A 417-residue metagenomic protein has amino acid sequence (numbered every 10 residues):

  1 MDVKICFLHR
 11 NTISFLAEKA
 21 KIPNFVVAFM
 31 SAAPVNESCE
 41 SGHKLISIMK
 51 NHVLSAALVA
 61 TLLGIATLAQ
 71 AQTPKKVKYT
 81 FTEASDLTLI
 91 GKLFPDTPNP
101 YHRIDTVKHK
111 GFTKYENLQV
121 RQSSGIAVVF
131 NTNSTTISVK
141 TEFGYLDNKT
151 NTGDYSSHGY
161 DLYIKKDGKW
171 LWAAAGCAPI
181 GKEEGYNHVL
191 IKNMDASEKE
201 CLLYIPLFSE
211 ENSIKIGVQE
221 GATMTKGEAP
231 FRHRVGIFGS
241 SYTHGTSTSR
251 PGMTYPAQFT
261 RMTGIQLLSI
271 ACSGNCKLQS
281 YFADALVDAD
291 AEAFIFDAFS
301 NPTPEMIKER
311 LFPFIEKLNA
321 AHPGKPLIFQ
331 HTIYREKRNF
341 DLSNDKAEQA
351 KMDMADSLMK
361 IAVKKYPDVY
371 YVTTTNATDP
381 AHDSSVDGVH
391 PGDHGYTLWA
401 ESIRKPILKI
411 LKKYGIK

Functional and structural regions predicted by a protein language model:
K4-C6, T12-S14, N24-F29, V35-K50 (+3 more regions): N-terminal secretory targeting modules
L54-L63: Sec-dependent N-terminal signal peptides
V139, F238-G239, Q330: Short hydrophobic segments within beta-strands
E142, P206, T332-I333, T374-T375: Short, well-ordered beta-to-alpha junction loops that form the rim of enzyme active sites and present histidine/acidic
A196-K199, P206-N212, F231-E316, A320-P326 (+3 more regions): Conserved SGNH/GDSL esterase-like catalytic core that processes O-acyl groups on lipids and polysaccharides
A298, F329-H331, T373: A cross-domain feature marking catalytic cores of carbohydrate-active enzymes and several ubiquitous metabolic/repair
P326-I328, A377: A short, hydrophobic beta-strand element within the central beta-sheet of small alpha/beta folds
R335-K417: Catalytic His-Asp segment of secreted/periplasmic serine-dependent ester chemistry enzymes
